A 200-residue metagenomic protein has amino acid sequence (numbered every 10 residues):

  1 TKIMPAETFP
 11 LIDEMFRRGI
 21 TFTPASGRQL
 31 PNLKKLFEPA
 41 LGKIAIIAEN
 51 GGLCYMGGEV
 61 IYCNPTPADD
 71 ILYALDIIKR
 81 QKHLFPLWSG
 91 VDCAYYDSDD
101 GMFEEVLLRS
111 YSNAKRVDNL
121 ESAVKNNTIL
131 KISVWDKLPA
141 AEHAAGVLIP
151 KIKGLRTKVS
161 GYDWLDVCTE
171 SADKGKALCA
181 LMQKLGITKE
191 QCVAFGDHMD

Functional and structural regions predicted by a protein language model:
T1, T8, T21-T23, T66 (+4 more regions): Residue-identity detector for threonine
I3-E104: Active-site phosphate-binding/coordination module
K82-F195, M199-D200: Conserved acidic, metal-coordinating active-site core of Asp-based, Mg2+-dependent phosphoryl-transfer enzymes
